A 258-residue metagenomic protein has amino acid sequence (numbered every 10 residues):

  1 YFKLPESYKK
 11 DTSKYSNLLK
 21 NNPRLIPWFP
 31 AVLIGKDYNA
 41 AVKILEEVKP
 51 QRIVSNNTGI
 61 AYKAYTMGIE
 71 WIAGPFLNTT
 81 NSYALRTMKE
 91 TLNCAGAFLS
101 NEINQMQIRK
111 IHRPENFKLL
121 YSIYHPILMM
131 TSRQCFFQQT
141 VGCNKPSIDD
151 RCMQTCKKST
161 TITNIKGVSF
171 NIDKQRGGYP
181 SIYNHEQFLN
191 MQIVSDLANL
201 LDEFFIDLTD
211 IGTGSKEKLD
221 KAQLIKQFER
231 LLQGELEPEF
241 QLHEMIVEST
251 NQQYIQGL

Functional and structural regions predicted by a protein language model:
Y1-L258: Active-site pocket-lining/capping segments in soluble small-molecule metabolic enzymes
